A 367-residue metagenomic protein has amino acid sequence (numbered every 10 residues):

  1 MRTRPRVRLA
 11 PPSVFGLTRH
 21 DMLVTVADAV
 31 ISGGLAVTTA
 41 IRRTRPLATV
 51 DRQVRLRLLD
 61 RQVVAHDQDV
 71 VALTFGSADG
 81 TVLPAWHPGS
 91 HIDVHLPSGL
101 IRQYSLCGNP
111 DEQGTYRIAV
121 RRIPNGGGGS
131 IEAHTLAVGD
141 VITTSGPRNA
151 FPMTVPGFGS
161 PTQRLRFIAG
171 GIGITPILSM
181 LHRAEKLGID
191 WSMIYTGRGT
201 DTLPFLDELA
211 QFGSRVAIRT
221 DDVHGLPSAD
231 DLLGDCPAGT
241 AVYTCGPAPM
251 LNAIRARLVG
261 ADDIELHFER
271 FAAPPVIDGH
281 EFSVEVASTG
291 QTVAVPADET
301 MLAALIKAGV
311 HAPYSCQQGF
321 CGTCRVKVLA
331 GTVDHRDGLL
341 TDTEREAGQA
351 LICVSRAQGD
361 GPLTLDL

Functional and structural regions predicted by a protein language model:
M1-T49: Iron-sulfur (Fe-S) cluster-binding modules
R2-P12, I131-G290: FNR/FR-type flavoprotein reductase catalytic core
R42-Q163, G197-G199: Ferredoxin-reductase
P88-G89, V276-F282, F320-G322, G359: A short, compositionally biased
Y195, I218-D221, V286-Q291, D298-T300 (+3 more regions): Short histidine
F271, I277-Y314: N-terminal pre-ligand scaffold of iron-sulfur
I306-A308, P313, Q318, T323-L367: Iron-sulfur (Fe-S) cluster-binding segments and ferredoxin-like electron-carrier domains, especially [2Fe-2S]
